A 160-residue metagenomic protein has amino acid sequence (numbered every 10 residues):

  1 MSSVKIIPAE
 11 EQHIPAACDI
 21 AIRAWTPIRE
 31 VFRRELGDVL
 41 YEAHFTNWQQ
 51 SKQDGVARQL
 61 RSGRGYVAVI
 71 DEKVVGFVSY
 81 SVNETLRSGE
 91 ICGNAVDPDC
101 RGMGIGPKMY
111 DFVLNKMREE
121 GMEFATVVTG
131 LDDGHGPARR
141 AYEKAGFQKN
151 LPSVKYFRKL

Functional and structural regions predicted by a protein language model:
S2-K5: Extreme N-terminal starter segment of soluble prokaryotic enzymes
P8-P15, D19-C92, D97, Y110 (+2 more regions): Acetyl-CoA-dependent GNAT
E72, G76, G104-G106, G146: Conserved phosphate-binding and hydrolysis motifs of nucleotide-dependent enzymes
V96, G102-N115, R140, K144: Conserved acetyl-CoA-binding loop-helix of GNAT-fold acetyltransferases
R101, T126-A138, F157-L160: Conserved beta-strand-loop-alpha-helix junction that forms the acyl-donor binding cleft
M103, E120-E123: Short coil/turn segments at alpha/beta junctions that flank glycine-rich nucleotide-binding fingerprints
P107, E119, L131-L151: Conserved active-site alpha-helix within GNAT-family acetyltransferase domains
